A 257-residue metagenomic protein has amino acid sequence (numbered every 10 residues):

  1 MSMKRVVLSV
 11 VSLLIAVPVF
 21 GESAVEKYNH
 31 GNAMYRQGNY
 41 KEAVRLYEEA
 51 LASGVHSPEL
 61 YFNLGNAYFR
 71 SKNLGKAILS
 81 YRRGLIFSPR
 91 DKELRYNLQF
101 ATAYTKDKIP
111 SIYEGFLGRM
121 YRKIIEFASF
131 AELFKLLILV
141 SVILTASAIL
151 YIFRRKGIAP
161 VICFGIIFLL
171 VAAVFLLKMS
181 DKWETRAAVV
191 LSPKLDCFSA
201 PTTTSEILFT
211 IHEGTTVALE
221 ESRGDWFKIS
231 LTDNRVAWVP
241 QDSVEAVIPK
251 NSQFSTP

Functional and structural regions predicted by a protein language model:
D107-Y151: Membrane-embedded alpha-helical segments of integral membrane proteins
Y151, G157, G165-S192, S199-E206 (+2 more regions): Boundary regions of SH3-family modules and the immediately adjacent low-complexity/disordered segments in eukaryotic
S205-R223: Conserved beta-strand/loop element in small beta-rich adapter and peptidoglycan-binding domains
